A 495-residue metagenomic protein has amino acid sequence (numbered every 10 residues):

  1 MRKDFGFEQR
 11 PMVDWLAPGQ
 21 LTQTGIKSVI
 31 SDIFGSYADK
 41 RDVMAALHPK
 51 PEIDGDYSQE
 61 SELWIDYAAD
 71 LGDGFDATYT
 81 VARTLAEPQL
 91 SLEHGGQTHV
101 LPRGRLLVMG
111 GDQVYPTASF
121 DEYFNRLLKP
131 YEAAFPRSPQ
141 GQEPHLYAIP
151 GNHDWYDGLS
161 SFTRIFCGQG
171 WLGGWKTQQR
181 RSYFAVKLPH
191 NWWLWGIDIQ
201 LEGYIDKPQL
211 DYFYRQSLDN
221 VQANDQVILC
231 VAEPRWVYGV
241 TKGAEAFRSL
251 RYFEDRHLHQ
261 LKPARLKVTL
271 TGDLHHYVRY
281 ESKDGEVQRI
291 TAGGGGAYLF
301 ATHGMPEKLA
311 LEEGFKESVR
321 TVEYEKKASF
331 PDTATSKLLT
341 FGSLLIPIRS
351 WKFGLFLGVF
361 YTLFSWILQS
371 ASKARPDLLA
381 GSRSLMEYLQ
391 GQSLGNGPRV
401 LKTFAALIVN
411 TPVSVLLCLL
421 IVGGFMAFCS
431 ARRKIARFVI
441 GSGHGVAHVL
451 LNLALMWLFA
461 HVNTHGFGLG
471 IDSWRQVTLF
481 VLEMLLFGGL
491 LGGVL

Functional and structural regions predicted by a protein language model:
M1-M109, V114-P116, D121-P150, Y156-A185 (+3 more regions): Acidic, histidine-bearing metal-coordination/catalytic regions of metal-dependent phosphoesterases
D70, M109-G110, W195-D198, C230: Conserved beta-strand segments of the P-loop GTPase G domain that flank and frequently precede/overlap
A118-I228, Y238-K326: Extended active-site neighborhood of metal-dependent phosphoesterases/phosphodiesterases
A232-P234: Active-site beta-loop-alpha junctions enriched in small/polar residues
